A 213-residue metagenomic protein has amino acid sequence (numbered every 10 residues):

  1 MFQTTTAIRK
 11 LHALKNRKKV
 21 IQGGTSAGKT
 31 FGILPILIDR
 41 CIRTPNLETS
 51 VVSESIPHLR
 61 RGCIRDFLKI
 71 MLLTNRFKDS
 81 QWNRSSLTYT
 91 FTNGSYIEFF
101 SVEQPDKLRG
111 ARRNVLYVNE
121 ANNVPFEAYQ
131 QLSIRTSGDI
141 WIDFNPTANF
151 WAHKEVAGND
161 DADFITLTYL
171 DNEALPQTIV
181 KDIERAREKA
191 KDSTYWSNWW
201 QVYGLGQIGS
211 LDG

Functional and structural regions predicted by a protein language model:
M1-G213: Phosphate/NTP-binding elements of NTP-utilizing enzymes
